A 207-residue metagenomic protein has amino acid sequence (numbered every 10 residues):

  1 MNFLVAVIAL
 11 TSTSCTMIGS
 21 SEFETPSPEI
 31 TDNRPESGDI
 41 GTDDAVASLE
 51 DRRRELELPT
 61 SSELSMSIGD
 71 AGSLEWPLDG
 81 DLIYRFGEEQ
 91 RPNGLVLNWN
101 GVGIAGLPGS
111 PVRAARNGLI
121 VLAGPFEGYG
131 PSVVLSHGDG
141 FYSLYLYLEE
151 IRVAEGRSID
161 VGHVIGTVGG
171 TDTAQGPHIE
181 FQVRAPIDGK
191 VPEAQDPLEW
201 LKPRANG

Functional and structural regions predicted by a protein language model:
M1-A9: Sec-dependent signal peptide recognition, specifically the positively charged N-region followed immediately by
T11-S14: C-terminal motif of bacterial Sec signal peptides marking the signal peptidase cleavage site
M17, P125, E150-V153, G170-T173: Short, conserved catalytic or interaction motifs in soluble domains
M17-E24: Bacterial lipoprotein signal-peptidase II cleavage site
D39-Y129: Surface-exposed, glycine-biased beta-strand/turn segments
P111-I120, V153-T167: Short, well-structured beta-strand-loop connectors
A114-E150: Zn2+-dependent peptidoglycan hydrolase active-site motif and core
S136, R157-G207: Conserved, short, structured surface segments that act as functional micro-motifs
